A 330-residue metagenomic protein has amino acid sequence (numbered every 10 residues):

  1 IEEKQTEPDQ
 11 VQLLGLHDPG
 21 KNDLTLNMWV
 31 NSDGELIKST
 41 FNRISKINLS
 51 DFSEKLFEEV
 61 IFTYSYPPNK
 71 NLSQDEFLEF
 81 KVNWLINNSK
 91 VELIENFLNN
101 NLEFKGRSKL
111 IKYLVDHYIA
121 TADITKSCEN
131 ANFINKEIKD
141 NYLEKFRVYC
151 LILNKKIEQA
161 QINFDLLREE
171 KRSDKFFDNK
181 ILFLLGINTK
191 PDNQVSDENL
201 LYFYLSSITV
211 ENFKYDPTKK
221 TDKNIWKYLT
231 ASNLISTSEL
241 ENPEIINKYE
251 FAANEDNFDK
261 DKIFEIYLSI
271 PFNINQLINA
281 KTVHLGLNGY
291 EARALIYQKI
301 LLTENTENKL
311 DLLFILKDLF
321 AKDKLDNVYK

Functional and structural regions predicted by a protein language model:
I1-D75: Terminal, intrinsically disordered low-complexity segments enriched in charged/polar and proline residues
N22-S32, K46, I61-K70, N96-G106 (+7 more regions): Solenoid-like repeat scaffolds
N71-L78, E103-K112, E137-F146, S173-N179 (+6 more regions): Generic helix N-cap/helix-start motif at coil->alpha-helix transitions
W84, Y113-Y118, C150-L151: Residue-level signature for tetratricopeptide repeat
N88, T121-A122, N154: Structural motif corresponding to the intra-repeat A-B loop/turn of tetratricopeptide repeats
V91-I94, I124-C128, Q159-N163: Solenoid-repeat scaffolds in large eukaryotic assemblies
K136-K139, Y149-K175, L182-E211: TPR/TPR-like (Sel1-like) alpha-helical repeat modules
N179-F314: Long, ordered, amphipathic alpha-helical scaffolds
